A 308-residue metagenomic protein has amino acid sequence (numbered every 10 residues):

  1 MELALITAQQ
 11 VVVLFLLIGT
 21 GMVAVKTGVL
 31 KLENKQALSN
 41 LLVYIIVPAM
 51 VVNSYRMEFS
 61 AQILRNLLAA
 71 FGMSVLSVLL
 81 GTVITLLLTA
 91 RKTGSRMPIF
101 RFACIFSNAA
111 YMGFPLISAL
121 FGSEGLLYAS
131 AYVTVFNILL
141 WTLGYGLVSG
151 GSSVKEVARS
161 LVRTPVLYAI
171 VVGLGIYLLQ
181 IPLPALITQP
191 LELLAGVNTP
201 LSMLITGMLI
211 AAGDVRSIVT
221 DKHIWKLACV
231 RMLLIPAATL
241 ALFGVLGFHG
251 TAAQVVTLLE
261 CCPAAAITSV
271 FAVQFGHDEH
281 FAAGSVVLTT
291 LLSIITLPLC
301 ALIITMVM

Functional and structural regions predicted by a protein language model:
M1-M308: Alpha-helical transmembrane segments of multi-pass small-molecule/ion transporters
